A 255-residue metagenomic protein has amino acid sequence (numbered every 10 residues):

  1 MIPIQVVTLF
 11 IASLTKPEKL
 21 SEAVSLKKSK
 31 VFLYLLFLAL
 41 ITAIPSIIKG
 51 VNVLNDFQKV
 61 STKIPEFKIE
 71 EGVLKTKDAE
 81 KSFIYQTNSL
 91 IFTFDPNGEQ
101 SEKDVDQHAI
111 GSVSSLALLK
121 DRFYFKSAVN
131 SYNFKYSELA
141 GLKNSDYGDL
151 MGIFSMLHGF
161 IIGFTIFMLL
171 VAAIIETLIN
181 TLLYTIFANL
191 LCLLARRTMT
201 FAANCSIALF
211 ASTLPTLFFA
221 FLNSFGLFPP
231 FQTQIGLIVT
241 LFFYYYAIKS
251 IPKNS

Functional and structural regions predicted by a protein language model:
M1-S255: Membrane-proximal intrinsically disordered regions of secretory-pathway and membrane-system proteins
